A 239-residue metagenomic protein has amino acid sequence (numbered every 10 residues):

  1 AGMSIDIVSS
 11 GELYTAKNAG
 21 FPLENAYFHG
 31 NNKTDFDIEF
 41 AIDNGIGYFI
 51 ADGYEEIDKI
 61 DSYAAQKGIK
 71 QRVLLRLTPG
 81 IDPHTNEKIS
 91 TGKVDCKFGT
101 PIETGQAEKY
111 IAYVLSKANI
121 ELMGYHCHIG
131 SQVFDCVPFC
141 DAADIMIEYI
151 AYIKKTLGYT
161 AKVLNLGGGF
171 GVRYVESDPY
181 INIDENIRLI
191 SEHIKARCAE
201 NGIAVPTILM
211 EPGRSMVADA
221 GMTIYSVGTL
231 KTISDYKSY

Functional and structural regions predicted by a protein language model:
A1-V163, V172, C198, G228: Active-site-proximal beta-alpha core segment in soluble small-molecule metabolic enzymes
S131-Y239: C-terminal active-site-proximal or functional interface alpha/beta core segments in diverse enzymes
